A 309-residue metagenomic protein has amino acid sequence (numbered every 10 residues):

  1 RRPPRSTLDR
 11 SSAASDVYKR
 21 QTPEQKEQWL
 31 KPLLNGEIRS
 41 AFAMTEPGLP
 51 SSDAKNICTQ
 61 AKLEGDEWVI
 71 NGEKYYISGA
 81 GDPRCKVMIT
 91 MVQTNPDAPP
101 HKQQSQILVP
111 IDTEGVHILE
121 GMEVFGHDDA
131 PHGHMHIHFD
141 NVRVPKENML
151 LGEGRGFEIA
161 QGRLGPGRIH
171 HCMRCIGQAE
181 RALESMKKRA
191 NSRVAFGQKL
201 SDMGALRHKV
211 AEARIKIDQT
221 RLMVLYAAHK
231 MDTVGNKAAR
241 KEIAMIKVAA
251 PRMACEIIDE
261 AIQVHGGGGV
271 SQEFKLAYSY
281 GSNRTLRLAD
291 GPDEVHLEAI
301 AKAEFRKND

Functional and structural regions predicted by a protein language model:
R1-A14, Y18: Single conserved hydrophobic/aromatic residue that forms the stacking wall/gate of nucleotide- or nucleobase-binding
L8, G48-S52, S78-P83, P96-A98 (+1 more regions): Short Gly/Pro-enriched turn/cap motifs at secondary-structure boundaries
S15-R20, F42-A43, D97: Flexible, glycine-rich active-site loops centered on histidine and acidic residues that chelate a metal or position
R20-Q25, P32, G36, A54 (+5 more regions): Alpha-helical interface subdomain recognition
G36-M44: A short, Trp-centered hydrophobic/proline-enriched beta-strand micro-motif
N56, E114-R143: Flexible, small-/acidic-enriched active-site or ligand-binding loops
C58-Q60: Short, surface-exposed charged micro-motifs
E67, N71-L119: A short core secondary-structure module
